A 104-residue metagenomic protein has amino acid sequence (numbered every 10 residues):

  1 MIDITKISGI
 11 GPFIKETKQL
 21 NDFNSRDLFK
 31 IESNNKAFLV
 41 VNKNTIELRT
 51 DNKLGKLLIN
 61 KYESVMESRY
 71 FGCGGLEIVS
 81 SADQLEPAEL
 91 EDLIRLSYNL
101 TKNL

Functional and structural regions predicted by a protein language model:
M1-L104: Charge-dense, helix-prone N-terminal extensions
